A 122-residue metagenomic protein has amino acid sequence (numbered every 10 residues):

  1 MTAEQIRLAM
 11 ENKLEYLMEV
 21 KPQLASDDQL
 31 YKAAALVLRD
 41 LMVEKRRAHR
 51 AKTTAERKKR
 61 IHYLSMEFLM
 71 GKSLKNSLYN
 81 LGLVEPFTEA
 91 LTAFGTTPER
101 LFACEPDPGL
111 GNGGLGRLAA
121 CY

Functional and structural regions predicted by a protein language model:
M1-Y122: A conserved ligand/cofactor-binding region detector
